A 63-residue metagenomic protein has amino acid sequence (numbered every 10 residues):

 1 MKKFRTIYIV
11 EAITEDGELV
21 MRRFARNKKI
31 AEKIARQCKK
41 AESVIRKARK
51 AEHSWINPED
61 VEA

Functional and structural regions predicted by a protein language model:
M1, I9, R26-N27, Q37-C38 (+1 more regions): Generic N-terminal leader/processing signal
M1-V20: Short aromatic-glycine-(Arg/Gly/Cys) micro-motifs in beta-strand/loop hairpins
T6-Y8, A12, K29, K33 (+2 more regions): Generic short N-terminal amphipathic or hydrophobic helices
I13-D16, R26-N27, K50-A51, E62: Compositionally biased, intrinsically disordered low-complexity regions
G17-I34, C38: A short, exposed loop/beta-hairpin motif centered on an aromatic-Gly-Thr core
V20, R36-A63: Short, mixed-charge low-complexity intrinsically disordered segments
